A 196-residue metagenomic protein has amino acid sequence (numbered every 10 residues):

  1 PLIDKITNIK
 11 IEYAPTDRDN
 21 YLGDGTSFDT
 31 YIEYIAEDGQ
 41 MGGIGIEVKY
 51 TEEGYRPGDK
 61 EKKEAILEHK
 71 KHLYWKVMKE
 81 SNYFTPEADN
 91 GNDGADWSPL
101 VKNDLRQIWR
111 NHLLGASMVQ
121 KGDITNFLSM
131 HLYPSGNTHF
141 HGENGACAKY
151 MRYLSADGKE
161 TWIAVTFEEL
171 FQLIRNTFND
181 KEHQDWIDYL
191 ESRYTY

Functional and structural regions predicted by a protein language model:
I3-G39: Active-site metal-binding core of divalent-cation-utilizing nuclease and nuclease-like domains
A14-D19, E37, K49-E53, G115 (+1 more regions): Short, solvent-exposed loop/turn segments at secondary-structure junctions
G25-D29, M41-G45, N103-L105: Extracellular structured ligand-interaction cores
T30-Y34, G42-E52, N111: Conserved catalytic cores of phosphodiester-cleaving nucleases, focusing on short active-site segments
A36-M41, K121-I124: Short, solvent-exposed loop/turn segments that connect beta-strands within catalytic domains and beta-strand-rich
G45-E47, L128-S135: Extended hydrophobic secondary-structure segments that form protein cores and membrane-embedded regions
G54-S129: Acidic, metal/cofactor-coordinating or nucleic-acid-engaging core segments within structured domains
P134, E143-Y196: Polybasic (Lys/Arg-rich)
